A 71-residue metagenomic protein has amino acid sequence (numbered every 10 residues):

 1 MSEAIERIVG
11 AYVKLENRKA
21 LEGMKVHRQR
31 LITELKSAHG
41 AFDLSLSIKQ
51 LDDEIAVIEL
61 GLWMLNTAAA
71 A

Functional and structural regions predicted by a protein language model:
S2-T33: N-terminal acidic leader/helix
G23-A71: Short, charge-rich amphipathic interface segments used for partner binding and complex assembly
